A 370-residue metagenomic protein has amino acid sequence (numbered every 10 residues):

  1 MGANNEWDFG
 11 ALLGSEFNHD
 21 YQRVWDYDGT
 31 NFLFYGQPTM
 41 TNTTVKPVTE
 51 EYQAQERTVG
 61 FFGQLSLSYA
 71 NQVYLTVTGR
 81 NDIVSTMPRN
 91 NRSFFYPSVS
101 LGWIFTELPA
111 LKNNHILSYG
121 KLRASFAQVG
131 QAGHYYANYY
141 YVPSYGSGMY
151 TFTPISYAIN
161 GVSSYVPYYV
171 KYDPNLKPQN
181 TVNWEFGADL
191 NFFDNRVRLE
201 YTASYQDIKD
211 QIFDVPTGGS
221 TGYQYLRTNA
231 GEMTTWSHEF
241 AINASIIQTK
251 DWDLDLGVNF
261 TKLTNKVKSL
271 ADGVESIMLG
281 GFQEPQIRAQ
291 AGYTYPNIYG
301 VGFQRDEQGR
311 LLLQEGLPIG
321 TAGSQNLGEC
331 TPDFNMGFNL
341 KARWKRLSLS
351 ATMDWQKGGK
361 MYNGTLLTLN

Functional and structural regions predicted by a protein language model:
M1-A289, N335-N339, K345, W355: Extracellular/periplasmic, surface-exposed regions of secreted and cell-surface proteins
N5, Q308-G309, G316: Detector for glycine-centered tight turns/loop "hinges" at secondary-structure junctions
P47, I319-G323: Short Pro/Gly-enriched beta-strand edge/turn motifs at strand-loop
V84, Q356-N370: Extracytoplasmic gating/loop element in the C-terminal half of outer-membrane beta-barrel translocons and assembly
Y299, R305-L312: Core catalytic ATP-binding domain of two-component histidine kinases
L327: Aromatic-residue-lined binding/catalytic grooves and analogous aromatic/hydrophobic interfacial grooves in multimeric
T331-P332: Extracellular/lumenal carbohydrate-interaction signature centered on repeated Trp-anchored short motifs
